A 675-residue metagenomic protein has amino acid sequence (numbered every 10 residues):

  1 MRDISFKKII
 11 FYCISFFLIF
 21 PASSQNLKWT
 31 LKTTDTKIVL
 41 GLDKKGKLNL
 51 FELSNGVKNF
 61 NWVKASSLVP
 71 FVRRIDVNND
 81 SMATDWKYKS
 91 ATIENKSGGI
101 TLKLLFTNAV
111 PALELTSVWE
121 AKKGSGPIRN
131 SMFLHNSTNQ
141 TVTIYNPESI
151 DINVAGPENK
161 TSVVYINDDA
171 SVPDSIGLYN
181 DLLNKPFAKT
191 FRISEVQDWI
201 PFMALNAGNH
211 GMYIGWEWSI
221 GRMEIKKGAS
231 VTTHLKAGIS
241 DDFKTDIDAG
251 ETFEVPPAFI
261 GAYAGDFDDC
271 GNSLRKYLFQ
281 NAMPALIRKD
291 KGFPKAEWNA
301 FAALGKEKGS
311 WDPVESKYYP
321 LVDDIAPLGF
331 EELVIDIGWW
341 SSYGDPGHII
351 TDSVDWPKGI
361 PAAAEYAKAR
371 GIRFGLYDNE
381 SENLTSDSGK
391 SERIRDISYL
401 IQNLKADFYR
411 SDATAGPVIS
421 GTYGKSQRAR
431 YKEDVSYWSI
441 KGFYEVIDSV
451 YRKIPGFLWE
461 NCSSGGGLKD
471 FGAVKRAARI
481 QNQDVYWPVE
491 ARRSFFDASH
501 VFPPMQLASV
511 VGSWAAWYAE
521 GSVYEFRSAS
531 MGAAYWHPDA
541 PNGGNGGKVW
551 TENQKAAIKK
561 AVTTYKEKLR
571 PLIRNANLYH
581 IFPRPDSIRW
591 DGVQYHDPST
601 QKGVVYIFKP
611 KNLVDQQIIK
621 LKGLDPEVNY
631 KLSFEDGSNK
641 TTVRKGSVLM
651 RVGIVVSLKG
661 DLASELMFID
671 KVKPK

Functional and structural regions predicted by a protein language model:
M1-N26: Bacterial Sec-dependent N-terminal signal peptides
N26-G41, K47-K227, V231, D241-F243 (+1 more regions): Polysaccharide-binding surfaces and accessory modules of carbohydrate-active proteins
W29, D35, T245-Y263, L662-D670: Short Pro-Gly-centered flexible turn/kink motifs
W29-I38, K45, F443-T641, V656-M667: Active-site-proximal substrate-binding groove within the catalytic cores of carbohydrate-active enzymes
D35, M132-L134, G389-P455, E460-K469 (+3 more regions): Active-site and adjacent substrate-binding regions of carbohydrate-active enzymes
A229-D248, G456: Short acidic, Pro/Gly- and aromatic-enriched capping/linker segments at domain boundaries
K289-Y409, T414-S420, K425: Aromatic-lined carbohydrate-binding/catalytic grooves of carbohydrate-active enzymes
